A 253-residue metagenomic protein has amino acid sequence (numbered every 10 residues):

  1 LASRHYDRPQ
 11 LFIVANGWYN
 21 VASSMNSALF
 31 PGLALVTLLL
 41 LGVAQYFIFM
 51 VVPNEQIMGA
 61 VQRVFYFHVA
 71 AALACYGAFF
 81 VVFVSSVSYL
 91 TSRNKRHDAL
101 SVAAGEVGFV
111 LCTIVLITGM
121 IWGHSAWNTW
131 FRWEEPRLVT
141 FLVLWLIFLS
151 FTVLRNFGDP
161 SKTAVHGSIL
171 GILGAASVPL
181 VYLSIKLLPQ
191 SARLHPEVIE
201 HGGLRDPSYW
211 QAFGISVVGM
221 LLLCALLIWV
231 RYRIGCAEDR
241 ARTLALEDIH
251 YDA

Functional and structural regions predicted by a protein language model:
A2-R8: Extreme N-terminal basic, low-complexity initiation segments that serve as generic localization/processing leaders
Y6, A15, Y19-V21: Short, positively charged and aromatic/hydrophobic N-terminal segments
L11: Cationic, low-complexity basic patches in intrinsically disordered or flexible, solvent-exposed regions
A22-A253: Polytopic transmembrane helical bundles with strong interfacial aromatic enrichment
